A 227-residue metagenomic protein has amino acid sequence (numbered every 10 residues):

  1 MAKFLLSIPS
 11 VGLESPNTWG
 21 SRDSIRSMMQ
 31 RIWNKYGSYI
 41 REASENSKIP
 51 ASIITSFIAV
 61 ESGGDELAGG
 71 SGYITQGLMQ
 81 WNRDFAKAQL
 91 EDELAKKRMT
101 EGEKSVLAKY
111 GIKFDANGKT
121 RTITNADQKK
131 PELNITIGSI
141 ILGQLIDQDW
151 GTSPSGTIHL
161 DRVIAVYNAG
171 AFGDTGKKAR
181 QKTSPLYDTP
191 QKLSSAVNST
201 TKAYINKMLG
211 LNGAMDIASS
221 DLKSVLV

Functional and structural regions predicted by a protein language model:
A2-G20, R26-N34, Y39, E45 (+1 more regions): Non-catalytic cell-wall polysaccharide-engagement segments
Q30, N34, S47-A51, G72-T75 (+1 more regions): Generic alpha-helical scaffold signal
K48-E66, L78-A86, T136-S139, V163-A169: Short, functionally critical alpha-helical segments immediately adjacent to catalytic or ligand/cofactor-binding
I49-P50, G69-Y73, T152-H159: Short, surface-exposed helix-loop/turn micro-motifs enriched in polar/charged residues
F57-E61, I74, P154-S155, V225: Flexible domain-boundary/linker segments
E61-G77, K178-K182: Short amphipathic alpha-helical segments at helix boundaries and their inter-helical linkers
